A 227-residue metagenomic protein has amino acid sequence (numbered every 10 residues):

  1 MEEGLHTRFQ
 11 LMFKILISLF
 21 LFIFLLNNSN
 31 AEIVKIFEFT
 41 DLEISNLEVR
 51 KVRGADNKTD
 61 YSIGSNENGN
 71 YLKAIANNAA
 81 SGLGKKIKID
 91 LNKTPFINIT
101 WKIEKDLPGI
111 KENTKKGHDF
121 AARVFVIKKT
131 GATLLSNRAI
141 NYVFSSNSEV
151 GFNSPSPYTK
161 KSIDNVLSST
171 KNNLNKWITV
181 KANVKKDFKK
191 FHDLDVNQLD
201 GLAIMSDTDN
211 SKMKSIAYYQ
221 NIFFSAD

Functional and structural regions predicted by a protein language model:
I15-L25: Sec-dependent N-terminal signal peptides
A31-G54: Extracellular carbohydrate-recognition regions
Y61-S81: Short carbohydrate-recognition loop motifs
K86-I97, K171-L174: Extracellular/lumenal carbohydrate-interaction signature centered on repeated Trp-anchored short motifs
T100-D106, K129, K185: Solvent-exposed strand-to-loop "edge" motifs in beta-rich extracellular domains
G117-S162: Extracellular/luminal beta-rich ligand-recognition and adhesion surfaces characterized by aromatic-Gly/Pro-enriched
D119-V124, K160-K161, V166-T170, L174-K214: Extracellular beta-strand ligand-recognition surfaces/modules
L202, Q220-F224: Extracellular beta-strand elements of beta-rich domains used for carbohydrate recognition/degradation or cell-matrix
